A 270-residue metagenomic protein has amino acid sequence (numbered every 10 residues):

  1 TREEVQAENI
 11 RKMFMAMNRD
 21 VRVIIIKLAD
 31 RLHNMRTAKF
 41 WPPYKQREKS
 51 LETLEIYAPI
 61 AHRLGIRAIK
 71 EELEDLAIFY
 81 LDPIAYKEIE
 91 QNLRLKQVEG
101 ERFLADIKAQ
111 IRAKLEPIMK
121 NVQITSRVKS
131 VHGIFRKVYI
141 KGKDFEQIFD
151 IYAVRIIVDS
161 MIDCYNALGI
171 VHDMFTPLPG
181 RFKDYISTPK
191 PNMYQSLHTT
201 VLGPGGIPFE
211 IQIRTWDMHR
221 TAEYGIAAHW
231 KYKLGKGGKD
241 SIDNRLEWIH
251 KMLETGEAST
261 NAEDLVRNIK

Functional and structural regions predicted by a protein language model:
T1-I24, R31-K270: Nucleic-acid processing machinery
